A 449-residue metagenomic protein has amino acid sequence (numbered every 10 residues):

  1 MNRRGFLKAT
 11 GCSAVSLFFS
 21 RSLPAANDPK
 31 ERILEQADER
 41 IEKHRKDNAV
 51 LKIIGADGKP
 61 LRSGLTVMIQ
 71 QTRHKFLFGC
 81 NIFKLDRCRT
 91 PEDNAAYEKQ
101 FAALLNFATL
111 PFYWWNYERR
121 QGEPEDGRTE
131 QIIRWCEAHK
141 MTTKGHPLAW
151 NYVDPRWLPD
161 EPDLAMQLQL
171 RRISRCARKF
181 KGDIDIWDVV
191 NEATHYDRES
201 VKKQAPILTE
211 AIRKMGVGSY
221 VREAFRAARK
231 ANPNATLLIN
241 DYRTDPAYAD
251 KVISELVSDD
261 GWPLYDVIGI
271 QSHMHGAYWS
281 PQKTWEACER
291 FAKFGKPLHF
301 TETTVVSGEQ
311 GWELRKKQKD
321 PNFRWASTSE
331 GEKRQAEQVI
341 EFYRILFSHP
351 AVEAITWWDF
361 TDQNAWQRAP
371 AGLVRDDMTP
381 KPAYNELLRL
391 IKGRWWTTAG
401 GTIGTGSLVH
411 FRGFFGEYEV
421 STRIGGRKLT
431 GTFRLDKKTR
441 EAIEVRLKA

Functional and structural regions predicted by a protein language model:
M1-L7: Twin-arginine (Tat) signal peptide motif
L7-P24: N-terminal export signals
A26-L85, R119, K144, G216-S219 (+4 more regions): Beta-strand-rich domain onsets/edges
K84-D93, W115-G127, V153-P155, T194-R198 (+4 more regions): Acidic-and-aromatic substrate-binding clefts and catalytic sites of carbohydrate-active enzymes
A96, Q100-A103, H410-E417: Short Pro-Gly-centered beta-turn/loop motif in secreted/extracellular proteins
F107-R120, E130-A235: Substrate-binding cleft and catalytic face of glycoside hydrolase catalytic domains, especially the flexible beta-alpha
E130-E137, A211-I239, A247-D320, Y343-F347 (+1 more regions): Glycoside hydrolase catalytic-domain groove-lining segments
A193-K214, Y220, A227, E286-R290 (+5 more regions): Aromatic-rich peripheral "rim/lid" segments of glycoside hydrolase catalytic domains that contact and position glycan
